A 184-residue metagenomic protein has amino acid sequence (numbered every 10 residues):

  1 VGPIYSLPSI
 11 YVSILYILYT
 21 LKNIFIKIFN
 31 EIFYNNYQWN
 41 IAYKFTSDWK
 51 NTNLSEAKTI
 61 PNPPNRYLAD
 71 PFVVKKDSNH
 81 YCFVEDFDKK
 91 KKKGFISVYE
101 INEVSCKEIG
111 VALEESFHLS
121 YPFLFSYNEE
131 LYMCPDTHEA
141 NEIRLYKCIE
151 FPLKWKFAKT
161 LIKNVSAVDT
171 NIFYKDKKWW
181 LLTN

Functional and structural regions predicted by a protein language model:
V1-Y16, T20: Donor/substrate-binding cores of folate-linked one-carbon enzymes
S9, S120-Y121: A diffuse structural propensity rather than consistent per-protein peaks
T20-L119, F125-N184: Beta-rich carbohydrate-recognition and catalytic domains
